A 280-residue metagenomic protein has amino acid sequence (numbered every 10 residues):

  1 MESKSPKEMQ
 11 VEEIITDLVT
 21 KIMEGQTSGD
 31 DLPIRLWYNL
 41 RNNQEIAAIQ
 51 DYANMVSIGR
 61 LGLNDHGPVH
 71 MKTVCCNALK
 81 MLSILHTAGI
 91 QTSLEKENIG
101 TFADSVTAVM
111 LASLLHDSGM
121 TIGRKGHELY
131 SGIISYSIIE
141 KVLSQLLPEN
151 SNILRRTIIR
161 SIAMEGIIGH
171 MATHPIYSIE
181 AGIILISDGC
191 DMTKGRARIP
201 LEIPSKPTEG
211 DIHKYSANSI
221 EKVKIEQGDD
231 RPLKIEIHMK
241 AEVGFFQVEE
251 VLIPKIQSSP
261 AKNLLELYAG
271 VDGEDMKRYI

Functional and structural regions predicted by a protein language model:
M1-R41, R60-D65, C76-A103, L115 (+3 more regions): Divalent metal-dependent phosphate-bond-processing catalytic cores, especially two-metal-ion Mg2+/Mn2+ enzymes that act
T27-Y52, N150-H170: Short N-terminal signal/transit or membrane-insertion segments and the immediately adjacent low-complexity/disordered
Q44-M55, D104-A112: Active-site-adjacent bridging/hinge elements
E45-D51, L63-P68, K72: An N-terminal, globular interaction/scaffold subdomain
G67, G100-S105, N152-R155: General structural signal for secondary-structure boundaries
M71, C75-L82, V109, E128-T173 (+1 more regions): Histidine- and acidic-residue-rich, metal-dependent catalytic cores
